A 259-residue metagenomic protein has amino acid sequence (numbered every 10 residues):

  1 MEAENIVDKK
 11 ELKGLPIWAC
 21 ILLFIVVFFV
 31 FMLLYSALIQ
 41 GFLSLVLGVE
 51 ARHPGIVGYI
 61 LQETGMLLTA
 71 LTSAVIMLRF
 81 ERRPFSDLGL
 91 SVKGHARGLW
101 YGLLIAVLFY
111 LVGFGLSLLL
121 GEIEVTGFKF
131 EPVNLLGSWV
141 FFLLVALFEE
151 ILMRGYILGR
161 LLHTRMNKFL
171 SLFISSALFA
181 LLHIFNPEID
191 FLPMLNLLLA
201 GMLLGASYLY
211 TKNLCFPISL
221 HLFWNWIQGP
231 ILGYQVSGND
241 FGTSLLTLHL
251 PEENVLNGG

Functional and structural regions predicted by a protein language model:
M1-P84, G229-G259: N-terminal, membrane-interfacial amphipathic/helix-forming hydrophobic leader that caps and precedes the first
E2-E4, Q40-L61, R83-F148, L158-T164: Juxtamembrane helix-loop-helix connectors linking adjacent transmembrane helices in multi-pass membrane enzymes
W18-V26, I60, T64, L99-L104 (+4 more regions): Hydrophobic alpha-helical transmembrane segments
T64-T72, P132-V140, F148, L152 (+1 more regions): Membrane-embedded alpha-helical segments of multi-pass membrane proteins, especially the transmembrane helices
A74-V75, G115, L143, A177-I184 (+2 more regions): Alpha-helical transmembrane segments of multipass membrane proteins
Y110-G113, K168-I184, L197-L198: Small-polar-interrupted transmembrane alpha-helices in polytopic inner-membrane proteins
F148-I174, A206-N213: Membrane-interface helix/loop boundary segments of multi-pass membrane proteins
P193-N257: Functionally important transmembrane alpha-helices
